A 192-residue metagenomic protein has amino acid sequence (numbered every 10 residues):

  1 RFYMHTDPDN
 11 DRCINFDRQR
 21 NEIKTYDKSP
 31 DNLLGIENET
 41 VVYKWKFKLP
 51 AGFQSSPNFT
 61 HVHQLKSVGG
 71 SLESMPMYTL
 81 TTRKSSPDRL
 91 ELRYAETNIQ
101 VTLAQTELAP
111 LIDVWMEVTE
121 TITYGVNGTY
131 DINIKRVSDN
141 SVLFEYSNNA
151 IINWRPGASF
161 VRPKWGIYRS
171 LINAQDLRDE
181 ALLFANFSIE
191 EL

Functional and structural regions predicted by a protein language model:
R1-M116, I122-L192: Low-complexity, Ser/Thr/Pro/Gly-rich disordered linker/stalk regions
